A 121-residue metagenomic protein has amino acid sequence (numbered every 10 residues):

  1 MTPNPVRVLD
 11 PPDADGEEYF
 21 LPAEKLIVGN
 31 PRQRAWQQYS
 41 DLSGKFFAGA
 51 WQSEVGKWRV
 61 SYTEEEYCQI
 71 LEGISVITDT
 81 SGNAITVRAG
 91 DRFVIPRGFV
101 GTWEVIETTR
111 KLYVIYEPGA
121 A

Functional and structural regions predicted by a protein language model:
M1-K45: A short, N-terminal "cap"/entry segment at the start of jelly-roll beta-barrel domains of the cupin/DSBH fold
G44-Y62, P96-R97: Conserved short histidine dyad/triad with adjacent acidic residue
S53, Y62-I77: Short, conserved beta-strand element in jelly-roll/cupin
V60, I77, K111-Y113: Short hydrophobic/aromatic-rich beta-strand segments that constitute the beta-sheet cores of beta-sandwich/beta-barrel
S81-R97: Short acidic-glycine-tyrosine-enriched beta hairpin
T102-V105: Short, exposed beta-strand-loop hairpins at the edges of beta-sheets in extracellular/periplasmic proteins
E107-A121: A short hydrophobic beta-strand segment most commonly corresponding to one strand of the jelly-roll/cupin
